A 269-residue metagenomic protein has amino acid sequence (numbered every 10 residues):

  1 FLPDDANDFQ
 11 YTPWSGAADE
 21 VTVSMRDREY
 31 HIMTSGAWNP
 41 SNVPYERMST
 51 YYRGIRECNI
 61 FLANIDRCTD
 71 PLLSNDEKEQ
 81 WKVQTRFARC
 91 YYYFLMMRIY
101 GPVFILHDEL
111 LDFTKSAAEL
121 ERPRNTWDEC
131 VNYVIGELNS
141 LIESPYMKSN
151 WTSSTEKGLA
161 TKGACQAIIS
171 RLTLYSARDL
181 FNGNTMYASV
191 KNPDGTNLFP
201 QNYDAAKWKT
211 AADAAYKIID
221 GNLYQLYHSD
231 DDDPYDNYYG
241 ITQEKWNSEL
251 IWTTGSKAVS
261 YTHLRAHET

Functional and structural regions predicted by a protein language model:
F1-S15, K191: Membrane-proximal, proline-rich intrinsically disordered regions
V23-Y100, A118-S154: Conserved, well-structured interaction surfaces
M97-R98, F104, Y175-L180: Short coil/turn linking the two alpha-helices of tandem helical-hairpin repeats
G183-N202: A solvent-exposed, charged loop/short amphipathic helix patch at secondary-structure junctions
L226-A258: Hydrophobic-face positions in mid-chain alpha helices that act as interaction patches
T262-T269: Conserved small/polar residues in nucleotide/adenosyl-binding loops
